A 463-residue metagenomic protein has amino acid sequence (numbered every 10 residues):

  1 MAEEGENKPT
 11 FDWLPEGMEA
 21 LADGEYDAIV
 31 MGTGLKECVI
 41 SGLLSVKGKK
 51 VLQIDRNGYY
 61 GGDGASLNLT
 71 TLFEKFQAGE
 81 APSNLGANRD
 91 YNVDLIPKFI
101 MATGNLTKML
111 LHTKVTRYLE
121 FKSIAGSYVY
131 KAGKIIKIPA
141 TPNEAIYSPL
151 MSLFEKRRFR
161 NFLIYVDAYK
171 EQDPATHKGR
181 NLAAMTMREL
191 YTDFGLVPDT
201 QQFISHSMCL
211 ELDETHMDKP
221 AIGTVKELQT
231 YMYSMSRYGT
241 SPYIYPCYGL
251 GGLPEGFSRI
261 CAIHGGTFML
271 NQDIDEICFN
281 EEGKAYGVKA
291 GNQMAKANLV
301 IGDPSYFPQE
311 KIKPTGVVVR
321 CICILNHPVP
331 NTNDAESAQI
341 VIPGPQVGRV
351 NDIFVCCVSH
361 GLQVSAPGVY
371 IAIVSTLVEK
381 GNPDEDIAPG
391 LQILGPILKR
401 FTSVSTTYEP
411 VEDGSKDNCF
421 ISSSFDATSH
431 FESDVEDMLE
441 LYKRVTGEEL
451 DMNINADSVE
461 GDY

Functional and structural regions predicted by a protein language model:
M1-A28, V46-K50, L67-A78, P82: Extreme N-terminal leader/targeting segments of oxidoreductases
G32-L35: Glycine-rich Rossmann-fold phosphate-binding loop(s) that bind the pyrophosphate of adenine dinucleotide cofactors
S41, S45: Gly/Ala-rich phosphate-binding loop of Rossmann-like dinucleotide-binding domains, activating on the conserved
K47-K49, R56-K134: N-terminal FAD cofactor-binding segment of flavoenzymes
N57-G62, S66-T71, I124-Y130, S205-L210 (+4 more regions): Short amphipathic alpha-helical segments embedded in low-complexity Lys/Glu-rich regions
D94-P97, N105-S236, P242-Y248: Rossmann-like flavin
Y245-P246, E255-R259, I263-H264, Q272-F401 (+1 more regions): Mid-domain catalytic core of redox enzymes that form a hydrophobic substrate pocket/lid adjacent to a catalytic redox
V369-Y370, N382-Y463: C-terminal catalytic lobe of FAD-dependent flavoproteins
